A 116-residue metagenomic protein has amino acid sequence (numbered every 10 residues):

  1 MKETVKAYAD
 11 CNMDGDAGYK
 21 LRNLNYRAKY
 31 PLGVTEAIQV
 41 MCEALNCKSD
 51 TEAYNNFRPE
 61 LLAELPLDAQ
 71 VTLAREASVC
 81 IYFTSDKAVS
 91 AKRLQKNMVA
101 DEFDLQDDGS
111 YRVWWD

Functional and structural regions predicted by a protein language model:
M1-V89, R93: Long, contiguous N-terminal structural blocks used for assembly/anchoring
R93-D116: Acidic, proline/glycine-rich low-complexity IDRs
